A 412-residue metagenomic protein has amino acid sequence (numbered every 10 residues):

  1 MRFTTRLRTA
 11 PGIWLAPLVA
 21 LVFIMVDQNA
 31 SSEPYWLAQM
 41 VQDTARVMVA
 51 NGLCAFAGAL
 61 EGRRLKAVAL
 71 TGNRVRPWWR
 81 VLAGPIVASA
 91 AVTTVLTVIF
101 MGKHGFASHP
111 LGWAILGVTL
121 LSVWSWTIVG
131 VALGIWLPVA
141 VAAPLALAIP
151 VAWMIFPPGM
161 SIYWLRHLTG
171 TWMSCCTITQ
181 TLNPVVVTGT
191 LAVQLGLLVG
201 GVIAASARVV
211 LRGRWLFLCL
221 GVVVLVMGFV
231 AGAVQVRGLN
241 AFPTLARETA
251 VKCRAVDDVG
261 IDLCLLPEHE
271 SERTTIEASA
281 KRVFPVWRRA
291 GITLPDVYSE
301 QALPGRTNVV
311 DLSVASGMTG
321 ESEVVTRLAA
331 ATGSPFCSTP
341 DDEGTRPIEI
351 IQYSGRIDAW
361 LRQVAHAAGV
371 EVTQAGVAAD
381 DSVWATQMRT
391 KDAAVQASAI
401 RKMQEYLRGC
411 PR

Functional and structural regions predicted by a protein language model:
M1-A30, L37, L82-G201: Hydrophobic alpha-helical segments
L37-L65: Long, hydrophobic alpha-helical segments
C54-A91: Helix-loop-helix units of permease transmembrane domains in multi-pass membrane transporters, especially ABC
A57-E61, L197-R208: Alpha-helical transmembrane segments
L70-W79, G134-V139, A207-F217: Membrane-interface helix-boundary motifs at transmembrane edges
R208-T244: Internal/C-terminal transmembrane anchor helices
T244-V259: Short extracytoplasmic/periplasmic juxtamembrane "stem" segments immediately C-terminal to an N-terminal membrane anchor
D258-R412: Extended repeat-based interaction scaffolds and adjacent low-complexity, acidic/S/T/P-biased segments that form broad
